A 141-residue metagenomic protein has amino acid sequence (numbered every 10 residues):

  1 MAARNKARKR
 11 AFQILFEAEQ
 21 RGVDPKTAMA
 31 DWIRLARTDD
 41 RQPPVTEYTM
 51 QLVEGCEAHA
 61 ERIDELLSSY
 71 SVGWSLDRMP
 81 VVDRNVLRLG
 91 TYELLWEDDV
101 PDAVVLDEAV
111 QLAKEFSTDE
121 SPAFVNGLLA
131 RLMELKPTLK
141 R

Functional and structural regions predicted by a protein language model:
M1-R141: N-terminal interaction/assembly modules
